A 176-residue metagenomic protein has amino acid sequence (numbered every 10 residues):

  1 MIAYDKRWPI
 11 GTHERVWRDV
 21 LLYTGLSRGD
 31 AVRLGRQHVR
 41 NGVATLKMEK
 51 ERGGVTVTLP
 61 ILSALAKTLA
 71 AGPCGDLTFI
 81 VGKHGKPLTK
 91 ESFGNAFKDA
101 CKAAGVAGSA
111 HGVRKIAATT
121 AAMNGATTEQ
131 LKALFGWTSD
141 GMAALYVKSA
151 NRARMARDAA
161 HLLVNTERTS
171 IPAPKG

Functional and structural regions predicted by a protein language model:
M1-R28, V32, E51-R52, G112-R114: Basic, Lys/Arg- and aromatic-enriched nucleic-acid-binding interface segment
H13-W17, L21, V106-G125, A133: Short basic/aromatic active-site micro-motif
V32, G94, T119, K132 (+1 more regions): Key DNA-contacting residues within the recognition helix of helix-turn-helix
Q37-T45, A107, A126-L145, P172-G176: Short, polar N-cap/turn motifs at the start of nucleic acid-interacting alpha helices
M48-G53, T128, F135-H161: Catalytic-site neighborhood detector that most strongly recognizes the C-terminal catalytic loop/helix of tyrosine
V55-L59: Short beta-strand segments
P60-V106: Active-site/catalytic core of tyrosine-dependent DNA strand-transfer enzymes
K83-G85, G141, A160-G176: C-terminal secondary-structure termini that scaffold catalytic or DNA-interacting sites
